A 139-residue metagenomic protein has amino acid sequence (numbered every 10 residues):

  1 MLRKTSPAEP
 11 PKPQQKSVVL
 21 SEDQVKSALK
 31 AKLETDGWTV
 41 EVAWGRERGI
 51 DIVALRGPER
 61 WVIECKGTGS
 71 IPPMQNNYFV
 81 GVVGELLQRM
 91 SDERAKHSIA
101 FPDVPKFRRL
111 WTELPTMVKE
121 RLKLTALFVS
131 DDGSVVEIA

Functional and structural regions predicted by a protein language model:
M1-T5, L55-G57, N76-F79, W111-A139: Non-catalytic C-terminal interaction segments of nucleic acid-processing enzymes
L2-R48, L55-E59: Acidic-basic catalytic patches of nuclease active cores, encompassing PD-(D/E)XK and other metal-cofactor nuclease
E47, G69, G133: Residue-level detector of flexible, active-site-proximal loop/helix-junction positions within diverse enzyme catalytic
R48-I50, L124: Change "...and in nucleic-acid phosphodiester-cleaving endonucleases..." to "...and in nucleic-acid processing enzymes
I52-A54, P58-I71, R89: Conserved catalytic cores of phosphodiester-cleaving nucleases, focusing on short active-site segments
V62, H97-A100, F128: Structural beta-sheet core signal
G67-V118: Catalytic cores of nucleic-acid endonucleases
